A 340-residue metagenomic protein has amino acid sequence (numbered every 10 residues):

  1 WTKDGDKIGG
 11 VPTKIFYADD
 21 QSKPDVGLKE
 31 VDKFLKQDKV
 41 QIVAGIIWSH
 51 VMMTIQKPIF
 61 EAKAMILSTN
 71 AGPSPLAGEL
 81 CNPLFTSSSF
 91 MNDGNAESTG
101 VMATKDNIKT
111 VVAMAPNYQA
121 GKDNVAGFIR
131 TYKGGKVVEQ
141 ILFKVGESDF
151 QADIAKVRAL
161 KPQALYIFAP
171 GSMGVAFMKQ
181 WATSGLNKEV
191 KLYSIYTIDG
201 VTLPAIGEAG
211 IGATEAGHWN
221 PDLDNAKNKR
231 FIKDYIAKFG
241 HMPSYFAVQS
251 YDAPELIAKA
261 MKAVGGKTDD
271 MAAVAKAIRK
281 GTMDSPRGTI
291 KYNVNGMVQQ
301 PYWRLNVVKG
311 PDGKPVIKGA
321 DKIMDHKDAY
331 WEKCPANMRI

Functional and structural regions predicted by a protein language model:
W1-Y17: Signal peptide-proximal N-terminal region of secreted/periplasmic/extracellular or secretory-lumen proteins
T2-K3, E255-A263: Short glycine/serine- and small hydrophobic-enriched flexible loop segments
G5-G9, K33, G78, P221-D224 (+1 more regions): Short, solvent-exposed loop/beta-turn-alpha elements that line the ligand-binding surface or hinge of extracytoplasmic
Y17, P24-Q41, V101-K105, D149-K161: Short, well-structured alpha-helical segments in soluble
D25, K39-S148, E189-T214: Extracytoplasmic ligand/sensor domains, especially the bilobed periplasmic-binding protein
S49-F60, P162-S184, A253-P254: Hydrophobic alpha-helical
Q180-Y251, M261-T268, P311, K318-I340: Extracellular/periplasmic periplasmic-binding protein-like sensory domains
R279-I340: Solvent-exposed, acidic/polar segments of extracytosolic/periplasmic ligand-binding ectodomains
